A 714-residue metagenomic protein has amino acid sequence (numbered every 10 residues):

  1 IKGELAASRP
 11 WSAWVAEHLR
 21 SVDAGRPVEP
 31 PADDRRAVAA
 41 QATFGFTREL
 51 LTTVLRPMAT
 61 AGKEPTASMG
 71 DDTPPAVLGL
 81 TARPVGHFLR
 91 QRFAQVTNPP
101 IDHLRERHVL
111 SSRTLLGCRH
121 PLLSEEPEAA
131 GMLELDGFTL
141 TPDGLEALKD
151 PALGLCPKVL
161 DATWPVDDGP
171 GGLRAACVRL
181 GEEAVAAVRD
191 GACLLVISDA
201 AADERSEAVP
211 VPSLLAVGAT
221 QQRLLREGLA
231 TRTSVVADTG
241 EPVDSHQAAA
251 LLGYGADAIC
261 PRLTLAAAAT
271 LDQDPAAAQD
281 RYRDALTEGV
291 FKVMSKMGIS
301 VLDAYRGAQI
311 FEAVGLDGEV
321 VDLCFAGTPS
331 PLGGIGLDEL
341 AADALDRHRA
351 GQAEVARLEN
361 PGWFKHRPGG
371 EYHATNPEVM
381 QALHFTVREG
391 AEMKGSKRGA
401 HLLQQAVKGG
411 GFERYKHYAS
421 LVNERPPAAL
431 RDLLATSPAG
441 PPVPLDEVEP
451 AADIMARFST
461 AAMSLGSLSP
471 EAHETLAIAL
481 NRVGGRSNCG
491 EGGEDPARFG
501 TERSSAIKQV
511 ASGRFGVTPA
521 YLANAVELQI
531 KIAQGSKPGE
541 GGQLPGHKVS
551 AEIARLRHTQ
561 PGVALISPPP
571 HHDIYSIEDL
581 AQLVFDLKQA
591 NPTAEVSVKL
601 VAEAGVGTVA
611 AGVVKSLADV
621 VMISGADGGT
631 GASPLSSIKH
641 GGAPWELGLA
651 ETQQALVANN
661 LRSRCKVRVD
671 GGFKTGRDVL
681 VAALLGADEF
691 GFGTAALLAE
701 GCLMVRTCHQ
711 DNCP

Functional and structural regions predicted by a protein language model:
I1-G172, E183-A187, G191-A192, Q247-A248 (+4 more regions): Flexible, glycine-rich loop/tail regions that form catalytic "lids" or insertion modules at the edges of active sites
G144-G172, L225-R226, A451-T460, Q534-S536 (+5 more regions): N-terminal small/glycine-rich loop or linker at the start of catalytic domains across soluble metabolic enzymes
C156-L302, E312, D317, L323 (+4 more regions): Glycine-rich phosphate/ribose-binding loops and adjacent secondary-structure elements that form binding surfaces
G171-A176, L430-S437, S536-G542, V563 (+1 more regions): Short, mixed-charge, low-aromatic patches
N488-G492, A506-I507, P519, G541 (+3 more regions): Iron-sulfur-associated redox domains of electron-transfer enzymes in respiratory and anaerobic energy metabolism
K531-Q534, G541, P545-Q560, V609-G629 (+1 more regions): Active-site pocket-lining/capping segments in soluble small-molecule metabolic enzymes
